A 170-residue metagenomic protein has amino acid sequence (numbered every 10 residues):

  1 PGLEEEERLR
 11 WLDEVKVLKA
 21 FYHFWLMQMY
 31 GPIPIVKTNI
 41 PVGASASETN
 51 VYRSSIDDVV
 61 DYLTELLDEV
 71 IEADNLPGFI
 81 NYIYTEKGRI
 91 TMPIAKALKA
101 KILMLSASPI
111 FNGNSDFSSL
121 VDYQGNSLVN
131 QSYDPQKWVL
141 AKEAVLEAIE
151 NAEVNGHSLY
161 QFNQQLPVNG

Functional and structural regions predicted by a protein language model:
P1-L18, Y22-G170: Structured, solvent-exposed acidic/aromatic patches
